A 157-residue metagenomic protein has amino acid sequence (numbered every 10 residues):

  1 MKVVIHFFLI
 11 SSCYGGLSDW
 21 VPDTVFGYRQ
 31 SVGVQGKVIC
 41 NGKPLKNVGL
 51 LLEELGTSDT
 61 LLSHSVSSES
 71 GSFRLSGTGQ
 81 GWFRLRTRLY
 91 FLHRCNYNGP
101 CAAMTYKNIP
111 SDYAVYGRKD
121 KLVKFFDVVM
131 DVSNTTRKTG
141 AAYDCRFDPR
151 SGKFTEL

Functional and structural regions predicted by a protein language model:
M1-G15: Cleavable N-terminal signal peptides of Sec/SRP-targeted secreted and luminal proteins
H6, R88, R94, K138-T139: Residue-level signal for mature regions of secreted extracellular proteins and peptides
F8-I10, R74, F126, T155: Compositionally biased, low-structure terminal segments
Y14-L122: Beta-strand-dominated extracellular/periplasmic modules and repeats in secreted or surface-exposed proteins
S18-P22, R118-L157: C-terminal helix/juxtamembrane-tail motif
